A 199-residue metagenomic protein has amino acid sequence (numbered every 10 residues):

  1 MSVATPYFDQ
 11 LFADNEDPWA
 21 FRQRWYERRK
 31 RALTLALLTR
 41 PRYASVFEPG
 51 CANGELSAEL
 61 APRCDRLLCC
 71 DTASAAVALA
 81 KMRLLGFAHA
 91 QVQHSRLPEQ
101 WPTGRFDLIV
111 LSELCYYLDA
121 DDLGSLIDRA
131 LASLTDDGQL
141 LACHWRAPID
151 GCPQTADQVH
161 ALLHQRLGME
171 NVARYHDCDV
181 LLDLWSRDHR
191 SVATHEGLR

Functional and structural regions predicted by a protein language model:
M1-R40, S45-P49, N53-G104, L118-A132 (+1 more regions): Class I (Rossmann-like) S-adenosyl-L-methionine-dependent methyltransferase catalytic domain, capturing the SAM-binding
V110: A conserved beta-strand element that flanks and buttresses the S-adenosyl-L-methionine
L114: Hydrophobic adenine-recognition pocket in adenosine-nucleotide-binding enzymes
